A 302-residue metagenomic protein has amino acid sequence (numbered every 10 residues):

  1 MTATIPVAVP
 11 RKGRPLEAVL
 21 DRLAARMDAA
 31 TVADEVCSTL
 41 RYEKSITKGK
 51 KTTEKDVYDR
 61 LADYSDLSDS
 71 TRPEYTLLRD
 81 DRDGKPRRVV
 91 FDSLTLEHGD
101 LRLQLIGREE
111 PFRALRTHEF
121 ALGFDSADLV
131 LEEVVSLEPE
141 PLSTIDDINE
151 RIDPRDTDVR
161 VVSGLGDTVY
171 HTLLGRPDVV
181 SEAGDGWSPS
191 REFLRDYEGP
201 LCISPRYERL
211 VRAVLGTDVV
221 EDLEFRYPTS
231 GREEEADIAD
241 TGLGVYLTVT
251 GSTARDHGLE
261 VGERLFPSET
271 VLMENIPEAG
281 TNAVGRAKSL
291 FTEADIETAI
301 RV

Functional and structural regions predicted by a protein language model:
M1-V302: Domain-level signature for soluble enzymes in the chorismate/prephenate branch of the shikimate pathway
